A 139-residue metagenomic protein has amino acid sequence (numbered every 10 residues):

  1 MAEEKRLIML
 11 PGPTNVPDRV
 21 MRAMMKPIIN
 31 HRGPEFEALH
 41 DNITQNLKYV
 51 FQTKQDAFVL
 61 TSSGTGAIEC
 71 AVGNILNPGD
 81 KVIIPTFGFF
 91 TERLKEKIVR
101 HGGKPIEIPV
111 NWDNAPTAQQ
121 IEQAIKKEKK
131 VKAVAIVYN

Functional and structural regions predicted by a protein language model:
K5-T61, T65: A glycine-/small-polar-enriched, mobile loop at the entrance of the PLP active site in fold-type I
A23, P27-H31, N46, V50 (+3 more regions): Change "in soluble alpha/beta enzymes" to "in soluble alpha/beta proteins
K54-I83, F87, T91-E96: Conserved beta-loop-alpha segment that forms the PLP phosphate-binding cup at the N-terminus of a helix
D56, K104-I106: Conserved beta-strand segments of alpha/beta enzyme cores
T61, P109, A135-Y138: Short beta-strand segments
T86, I108-N111: Short beta->alpha connector loops at strand-helix junctions that form conserved, small/polar/Pro-enriched
R93-K104, N111, Q119-A124: Active-site-proximal loop->helix
P116-N139: Active-site phosphate-binding strand-loop segment of PLP-dependent enzymes
